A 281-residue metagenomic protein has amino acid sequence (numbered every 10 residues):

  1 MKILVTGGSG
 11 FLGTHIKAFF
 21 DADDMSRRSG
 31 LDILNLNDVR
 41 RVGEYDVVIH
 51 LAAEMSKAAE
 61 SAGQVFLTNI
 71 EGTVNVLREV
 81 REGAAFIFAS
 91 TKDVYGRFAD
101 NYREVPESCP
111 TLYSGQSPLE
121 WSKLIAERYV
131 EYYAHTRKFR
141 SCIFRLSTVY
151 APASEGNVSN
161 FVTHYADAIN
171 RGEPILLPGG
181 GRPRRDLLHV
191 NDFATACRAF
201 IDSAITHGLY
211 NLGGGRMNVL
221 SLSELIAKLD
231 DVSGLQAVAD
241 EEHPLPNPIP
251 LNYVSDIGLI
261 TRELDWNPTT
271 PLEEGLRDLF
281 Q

Functional and structural regions predicted by a protein language model:
I3-D21: N-terminal Rossmann NAD(P)H-binding glycine-rich loop of SDR-like oxidoreductase domains
D21-V39: Adenosine-cofactor binding site in Rossmann-like domains, unifying the SAM/SAH pocket of S-adenosylmethionine-dependent
L36-T68, E79, R97: NAD(P)H-binding glycine-rich loop region in Rossmannoid oxidoreductase-like domains and their noncatalytic homologs
N75-Q116: Conserved Rossmann-fold NAD(P)-dependent oxidoreductase catalytic core, especially the SDR/UDP-sugar
P118, S122: Active-site helix of classical SDR
Y129-R185, V190-A194, R198, I226-L229: NAD(P)-dependent short-chain dehydrogenase/reductase
Y165, S203-L245: Mid/C-terminal beta-alpha module of Rossmann-like enzyme folds, strongest in SDR-family dehydrogenases/epimerases
V190, L209, S223, H243-N267 (+2 more regions): Conserved C-terminal active-site "lid" loop/helix of NAD(P)H-dependent oxidoreductases that clamps the redox cofactor
